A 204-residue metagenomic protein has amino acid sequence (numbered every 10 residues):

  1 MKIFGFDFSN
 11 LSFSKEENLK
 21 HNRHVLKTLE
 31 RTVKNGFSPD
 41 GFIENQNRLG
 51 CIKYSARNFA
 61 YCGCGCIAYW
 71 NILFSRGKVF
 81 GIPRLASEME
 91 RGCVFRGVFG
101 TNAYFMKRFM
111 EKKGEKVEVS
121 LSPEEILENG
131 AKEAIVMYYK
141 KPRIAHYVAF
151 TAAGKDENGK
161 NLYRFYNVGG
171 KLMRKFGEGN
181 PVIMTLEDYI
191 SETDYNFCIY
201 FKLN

Functional and structural regions predicted by a protein language model:
M1-F95: Active-site-adjacent structural segments surrounding the nucleophilic cysteine of cysteine proteases and isopeptidases
S9-S12, K20-H24, F37, F42 (+7 more regions): Intrinsic disorder/low-complexity detector
E30-R31, A153-N204: Noncatalytic regulatory segments and standalone regulatory/sensor domains
G50, S75-L85, N102, P123-E125 (+1 more regions): General structural signal for secondary-structure boundaries
V79-E125: Catalytic cysteine-centered active-site loop
E90-G92, A131, N196, F201: Surface-exposed aromatic
K116-Y166: Active-site-adjacent substructure of cysteine-protease-like catalytic cores
